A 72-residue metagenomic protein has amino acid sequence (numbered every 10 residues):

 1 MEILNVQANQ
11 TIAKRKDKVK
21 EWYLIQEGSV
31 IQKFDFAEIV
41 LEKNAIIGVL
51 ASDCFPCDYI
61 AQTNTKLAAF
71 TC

Functional and structural regions predicted by a protein language model:
I3-V6, Q10-C72: Cyclic nucleotide-binding regulatory domains
